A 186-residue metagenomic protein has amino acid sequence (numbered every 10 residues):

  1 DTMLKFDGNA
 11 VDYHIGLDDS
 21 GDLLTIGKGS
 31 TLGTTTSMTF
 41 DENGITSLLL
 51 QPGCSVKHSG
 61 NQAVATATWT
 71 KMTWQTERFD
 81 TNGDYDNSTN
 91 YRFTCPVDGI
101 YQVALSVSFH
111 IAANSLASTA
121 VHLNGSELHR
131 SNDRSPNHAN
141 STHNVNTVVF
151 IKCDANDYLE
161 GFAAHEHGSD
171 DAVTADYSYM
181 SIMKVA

Functional and structural regions predicted by a protein language model:
D1, K5-L50, H167: Beta-strand-rich receptor-binding modules of extracellular spikes/adhesins
I15, D41-A186: Extracellular jelly-roll beta-sandwich "head" domains, especially the C-terminal globular C1q domain
